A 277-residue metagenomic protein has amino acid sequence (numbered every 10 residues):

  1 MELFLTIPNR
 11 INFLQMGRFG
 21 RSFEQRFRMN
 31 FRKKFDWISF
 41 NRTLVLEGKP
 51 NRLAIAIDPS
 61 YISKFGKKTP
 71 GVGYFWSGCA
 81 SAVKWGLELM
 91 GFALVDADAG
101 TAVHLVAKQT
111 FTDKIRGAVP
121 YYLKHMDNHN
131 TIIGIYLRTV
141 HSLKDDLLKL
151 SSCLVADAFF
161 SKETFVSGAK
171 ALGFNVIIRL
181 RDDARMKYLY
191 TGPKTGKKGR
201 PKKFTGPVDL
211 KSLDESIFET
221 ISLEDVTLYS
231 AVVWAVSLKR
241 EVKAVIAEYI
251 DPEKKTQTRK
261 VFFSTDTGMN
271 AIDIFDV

Functional and structural regions predicted by a protein language model:
M1-N9, G91, D276: Short, hydrophobic/amphipathic alpha-helical patches that form generic packing surfaces within helical domains
L3-K67, S142, K202-I217: Electropositive nucleic-acid engagement tracts
I7, N51, K64, K68 (+2 more regions): Single, function-defining residue in the core of a domain
N30-F111, T227-V233: Active-site-proximal, Lys/Arg-enriched surface segment that forms a nucleic-acid-binding/basic interface patch
